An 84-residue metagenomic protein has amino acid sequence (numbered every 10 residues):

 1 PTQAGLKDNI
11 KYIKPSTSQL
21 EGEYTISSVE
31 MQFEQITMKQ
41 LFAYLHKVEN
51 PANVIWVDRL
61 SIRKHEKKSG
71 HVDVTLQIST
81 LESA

Functional and structural regions predicted by a protein language model:
P1, V48-E49: Hydrophobic C-terminal alpha-helix "anchor/cap" residues
Q3-K7, S16-L20, D58-A84: Amphipathic alpha-helical dimerization/oligomerization modules
D8-F42, H46: Non-transmembrane, low-complexity coil segments enriched in Pro/Ser/Thr that form solvent-exposed tails and flexible
E23-T25, Q40, V54, K68-V72: A generic structural micro-feature
M38-K39, I55, S83-A84: Short beta-strands and strand-coil junctions in structured, solvent-facing domains, enriched
E49-W56: A common structural junction motif
